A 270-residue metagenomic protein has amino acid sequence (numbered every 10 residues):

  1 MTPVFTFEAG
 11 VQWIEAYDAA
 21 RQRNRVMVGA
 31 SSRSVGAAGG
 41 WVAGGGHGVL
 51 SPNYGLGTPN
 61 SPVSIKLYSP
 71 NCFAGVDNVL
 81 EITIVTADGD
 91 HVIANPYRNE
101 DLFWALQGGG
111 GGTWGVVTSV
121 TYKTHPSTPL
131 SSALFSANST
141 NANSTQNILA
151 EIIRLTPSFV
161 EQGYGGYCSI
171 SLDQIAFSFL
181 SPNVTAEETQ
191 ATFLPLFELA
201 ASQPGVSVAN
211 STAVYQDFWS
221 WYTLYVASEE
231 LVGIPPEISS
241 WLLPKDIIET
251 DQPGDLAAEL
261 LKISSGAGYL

Functional and structural regions predicted by a protein language model:
M1-L270: Soluble FAD-dependent oxygen oxidases
